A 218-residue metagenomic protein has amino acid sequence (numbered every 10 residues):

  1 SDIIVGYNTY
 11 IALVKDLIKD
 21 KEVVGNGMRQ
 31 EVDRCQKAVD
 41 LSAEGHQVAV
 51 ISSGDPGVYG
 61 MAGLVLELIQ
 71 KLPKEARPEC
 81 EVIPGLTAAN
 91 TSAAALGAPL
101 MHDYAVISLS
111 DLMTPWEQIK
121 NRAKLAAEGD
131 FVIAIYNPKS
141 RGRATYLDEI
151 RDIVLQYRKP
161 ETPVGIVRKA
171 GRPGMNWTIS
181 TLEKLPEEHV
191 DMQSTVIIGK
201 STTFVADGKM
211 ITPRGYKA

Functional and structural regions predicted by a protein language model:
S1-C80, P186: Class I S-adenosyl-L-methionine
D2-I3, K21-V23, H46-V50, E79-E81 (+5 more regions): Structural motif
I4, L17, L41-G45, L68-L72 (+5 more regions): Change "in soluble alpha/beta enzymes" to "in soluble alpha/beta proteins
I11-V14, G57-Y59, A89, G171-G174 (+1 more regions): Short, active-site-adjacent cap segments at secondary-structure transitions
L17, M61-A62, S92-A94, E117-I119 (+2 more regions): Short, well-ordered secondary-structure micro-motifs
K37-A43, A94-A98, K120-A123, W177-E183: Short, surface-exposed amphipathic charged segments that create phosphate/polyanion-binding patches used for binding
V48, E128-A218: A contiguous loop/helix-start segment that scaffolds small-molecule binding in enzyme catalytic cores
V58-G129, K200: Class I SAM-dependent methyltransferase SAM-binding "motif I" and its flanking Rossmann-like core
